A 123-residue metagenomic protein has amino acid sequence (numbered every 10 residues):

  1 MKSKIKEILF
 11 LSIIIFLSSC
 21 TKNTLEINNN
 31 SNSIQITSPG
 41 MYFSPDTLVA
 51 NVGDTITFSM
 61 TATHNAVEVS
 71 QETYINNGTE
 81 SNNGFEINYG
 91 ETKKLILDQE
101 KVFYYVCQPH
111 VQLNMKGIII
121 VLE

Functional and structural regions predicted by a protein language model:
M1-L9: Bacterial N-terminal signal peptides that target proteins for export
I5, L17-T37: Bacterial Sec-dependent N-terminal signal peptides
N23-L25, Q35-S38, E86-E123: Extracellular/periplasmic metallocenter environments
N29-V52: N-terminal edge beta-strand
T37-P39, M60-T61, V69, Q108: Active-site-proximal beta-strand/loop segments in catalytic clefts of secreted hydrolases
D46-V67, T92-Q99, F103: Beta-strand cores of secreted/periplasmic/IMS beta-sandwich domains, seen most often in copper-related folds
A62-I87, L113-I118: Histidine- and aromatic-enriched segments that form or immediately flank copper-ligand environments
